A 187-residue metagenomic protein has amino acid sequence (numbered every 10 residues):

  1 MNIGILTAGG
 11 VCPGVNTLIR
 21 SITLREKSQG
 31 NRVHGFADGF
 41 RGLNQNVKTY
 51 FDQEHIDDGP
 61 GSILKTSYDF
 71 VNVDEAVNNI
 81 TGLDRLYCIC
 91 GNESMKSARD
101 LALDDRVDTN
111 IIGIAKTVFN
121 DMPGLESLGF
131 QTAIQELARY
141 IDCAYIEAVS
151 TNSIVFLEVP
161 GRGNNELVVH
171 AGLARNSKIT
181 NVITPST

Functional and structural regions predicted by a protein language model:
M1-R41: N-terminal phosphate-binding or glycine-rich loops at protein starts, especially the Walker A/P-loop of NTPases
G4, E26, E54-D58, N78-G82 (+3 more regions): Solvent-exposed alpha-helices and their adjacent loops that cap or buttress functional pockets in soluble metabolic
A8-V11, F36-R41, Y68-D69, G91-E93 (+3 more regions): Short, ordered loop/turn segments at secondary-structure junctions
C12-I22, L43-N44, V71-A76, G91-R99 (+2 more regions): Short glycine/serine/threonine-rich phosphate/pyrophosphate-binding segments that cradle anionic phosphate groups
V33, C88-G91, K96-D100, D105-D108 (+2 more regions): Accessory alpha-helical/coil subdomains and C-terminal extensions that flank or cap enzyme catalytic cores
G42-K96, V118, E126-R139: Glycine-rich oxoanion-binding loops at beta->alpha junctions
I114-S127, V149-T151: Acidic/polar active-site rim loop that often engages polyanionic ligands
